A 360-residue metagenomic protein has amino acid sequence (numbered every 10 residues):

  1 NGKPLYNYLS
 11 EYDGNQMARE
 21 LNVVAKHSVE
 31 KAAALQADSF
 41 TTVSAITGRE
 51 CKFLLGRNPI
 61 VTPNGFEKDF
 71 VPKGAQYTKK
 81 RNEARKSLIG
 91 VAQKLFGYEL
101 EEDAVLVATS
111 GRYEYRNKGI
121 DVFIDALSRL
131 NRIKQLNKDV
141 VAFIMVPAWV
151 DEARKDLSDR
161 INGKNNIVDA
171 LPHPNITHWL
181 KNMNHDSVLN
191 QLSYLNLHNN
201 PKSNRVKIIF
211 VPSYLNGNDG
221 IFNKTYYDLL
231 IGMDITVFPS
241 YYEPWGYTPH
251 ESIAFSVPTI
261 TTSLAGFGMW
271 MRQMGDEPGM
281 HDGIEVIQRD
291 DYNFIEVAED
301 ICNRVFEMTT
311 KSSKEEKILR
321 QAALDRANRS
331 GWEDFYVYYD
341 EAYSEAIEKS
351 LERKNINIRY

Functional and structural regions predicted by a protein language model:
N1-Y360: Catalytic cores of nucleotide-sugar-dependent glycosyltransferases that transfer UDP/GDP/TDP-activated
